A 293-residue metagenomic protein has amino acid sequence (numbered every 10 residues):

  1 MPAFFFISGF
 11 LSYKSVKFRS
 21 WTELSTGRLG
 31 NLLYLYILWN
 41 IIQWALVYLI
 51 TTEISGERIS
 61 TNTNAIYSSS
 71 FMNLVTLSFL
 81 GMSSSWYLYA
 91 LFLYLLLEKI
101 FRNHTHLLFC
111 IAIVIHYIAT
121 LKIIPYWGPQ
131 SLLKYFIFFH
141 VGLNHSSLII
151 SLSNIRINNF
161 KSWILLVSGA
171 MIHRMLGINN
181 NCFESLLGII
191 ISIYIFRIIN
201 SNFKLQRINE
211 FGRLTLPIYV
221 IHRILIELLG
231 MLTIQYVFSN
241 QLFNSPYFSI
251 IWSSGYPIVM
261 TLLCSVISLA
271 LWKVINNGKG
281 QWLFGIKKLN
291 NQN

Functional and structural regions predicted by a protein language model:
M1-N293: Alpha-helical transmembrane segments and their immediate juxtamembrane cytosolic regions
